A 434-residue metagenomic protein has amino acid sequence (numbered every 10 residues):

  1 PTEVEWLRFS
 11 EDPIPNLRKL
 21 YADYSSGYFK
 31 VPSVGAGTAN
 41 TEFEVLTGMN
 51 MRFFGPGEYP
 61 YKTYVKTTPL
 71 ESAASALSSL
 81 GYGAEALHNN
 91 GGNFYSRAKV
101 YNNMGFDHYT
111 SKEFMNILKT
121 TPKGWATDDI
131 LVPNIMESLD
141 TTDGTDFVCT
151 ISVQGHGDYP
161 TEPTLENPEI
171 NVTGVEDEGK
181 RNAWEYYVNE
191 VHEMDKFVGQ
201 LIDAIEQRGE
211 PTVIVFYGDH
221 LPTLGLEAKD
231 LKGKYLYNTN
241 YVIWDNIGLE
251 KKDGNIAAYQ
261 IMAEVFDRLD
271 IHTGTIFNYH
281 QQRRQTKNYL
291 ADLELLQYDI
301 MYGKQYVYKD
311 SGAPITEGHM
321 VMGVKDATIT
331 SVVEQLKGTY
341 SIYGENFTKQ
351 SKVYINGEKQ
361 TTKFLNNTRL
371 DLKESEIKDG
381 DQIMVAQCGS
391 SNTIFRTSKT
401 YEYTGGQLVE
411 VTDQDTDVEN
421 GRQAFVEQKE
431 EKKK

Functional and structural regions predicted by a protein language model:
P1-L372, E376-K434: Solvent-exposed soluble domains appended to multi-pass membrane proteins
